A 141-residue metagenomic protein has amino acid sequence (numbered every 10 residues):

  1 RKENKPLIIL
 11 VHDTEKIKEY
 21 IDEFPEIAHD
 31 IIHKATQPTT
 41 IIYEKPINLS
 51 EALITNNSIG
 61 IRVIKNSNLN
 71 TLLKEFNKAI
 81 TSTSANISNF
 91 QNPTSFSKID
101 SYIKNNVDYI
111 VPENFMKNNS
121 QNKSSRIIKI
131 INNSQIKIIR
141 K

Functional and structural regions predicted by a protein language model:
R1-K141: Active-site-adjacent structural elements in enzyme catalytic cores
